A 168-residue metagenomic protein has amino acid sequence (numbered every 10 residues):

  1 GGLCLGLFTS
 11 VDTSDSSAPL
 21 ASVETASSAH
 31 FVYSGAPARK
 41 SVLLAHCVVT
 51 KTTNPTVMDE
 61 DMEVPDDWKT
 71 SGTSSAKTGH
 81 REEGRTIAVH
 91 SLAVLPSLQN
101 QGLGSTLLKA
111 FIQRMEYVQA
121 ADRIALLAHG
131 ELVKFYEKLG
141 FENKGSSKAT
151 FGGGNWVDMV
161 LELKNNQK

Functional and structural regions predicted by a protein language model:
G2-L7: Hydrophobic beta-strand residues of extracellular immunoglobulin-like
F8-S10, L161-E162: Active-site beta-strand termini and strand-to-loop segments that position acidic
T13-A93, Q99, K109, S147-D158: Conserved acyl-donor/pantetheine-binding loop and adjacent beta-alpha core of acyl/acetyltransferases and related
T52-N54, S97, E131-V133, K164: Short coil/turn motifs at secondary-structure junctions
I87, L108, R114-H129: Conserved GNAT acetyl-CoA-binding A-motif
G102-G104: Conserved G/P- and acidic residue-centered "switch" motifs that form tight phosphate/ATP-binding loops in soluble
Y117-A120, H129-G154: Conserved active-site alpha-helix within GNAT-family acetyltransferase domains
D158-K168: C-terminal helix/juxtamembrane-tail motif
